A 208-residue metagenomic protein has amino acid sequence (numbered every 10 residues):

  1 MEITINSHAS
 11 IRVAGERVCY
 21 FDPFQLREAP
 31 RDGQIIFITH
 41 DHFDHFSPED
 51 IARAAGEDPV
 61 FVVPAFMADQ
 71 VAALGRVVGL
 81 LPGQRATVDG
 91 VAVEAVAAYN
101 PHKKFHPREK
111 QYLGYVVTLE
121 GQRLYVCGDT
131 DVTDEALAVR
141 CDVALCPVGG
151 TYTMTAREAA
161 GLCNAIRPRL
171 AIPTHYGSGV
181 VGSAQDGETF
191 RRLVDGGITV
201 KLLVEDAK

Functional and structural regions predicted by a protein language model:
M1-R31, G79-V139, M154, E205-K208: Core dinuclear metal-dependent hydrolase active-site scaffold
M1-T4, G75-R85, L137, A160 (+2 more regions): Binuclear metal-ion centers of metallo-dependent hydrolases, dominated by the metallo-beta-lactamase
I3, A9, E49-G75, A159-H175: P-loop/Walker A phosphate-binding loop and immediately adjacent motor/lid segment at beta-alpha junctions
F21, F37-I38, E94-A98, C146 (+1 more regions): Redox-cofactor binding/interface segments in oxidoreductases and associated redox assembly factors
F24-Q70, R140-L145: Active-site metal-binding motif and surrounding structural segment of the metallo-beta-lactamase
Q25-L26, H42-F43, F66-A68, P82-A86 (+2 more regions): Short, acidic/turn-prone active-site loops that include or flank metal/cofactor- and phosphate-binding residues
G33-H40, A73-G83, G90-V93, D142 (+1 more regions): Active-site regions of enzymes building and remodeling cell-envelope glycoconjugates
V116-G182: Metallo-beta-lactamase
